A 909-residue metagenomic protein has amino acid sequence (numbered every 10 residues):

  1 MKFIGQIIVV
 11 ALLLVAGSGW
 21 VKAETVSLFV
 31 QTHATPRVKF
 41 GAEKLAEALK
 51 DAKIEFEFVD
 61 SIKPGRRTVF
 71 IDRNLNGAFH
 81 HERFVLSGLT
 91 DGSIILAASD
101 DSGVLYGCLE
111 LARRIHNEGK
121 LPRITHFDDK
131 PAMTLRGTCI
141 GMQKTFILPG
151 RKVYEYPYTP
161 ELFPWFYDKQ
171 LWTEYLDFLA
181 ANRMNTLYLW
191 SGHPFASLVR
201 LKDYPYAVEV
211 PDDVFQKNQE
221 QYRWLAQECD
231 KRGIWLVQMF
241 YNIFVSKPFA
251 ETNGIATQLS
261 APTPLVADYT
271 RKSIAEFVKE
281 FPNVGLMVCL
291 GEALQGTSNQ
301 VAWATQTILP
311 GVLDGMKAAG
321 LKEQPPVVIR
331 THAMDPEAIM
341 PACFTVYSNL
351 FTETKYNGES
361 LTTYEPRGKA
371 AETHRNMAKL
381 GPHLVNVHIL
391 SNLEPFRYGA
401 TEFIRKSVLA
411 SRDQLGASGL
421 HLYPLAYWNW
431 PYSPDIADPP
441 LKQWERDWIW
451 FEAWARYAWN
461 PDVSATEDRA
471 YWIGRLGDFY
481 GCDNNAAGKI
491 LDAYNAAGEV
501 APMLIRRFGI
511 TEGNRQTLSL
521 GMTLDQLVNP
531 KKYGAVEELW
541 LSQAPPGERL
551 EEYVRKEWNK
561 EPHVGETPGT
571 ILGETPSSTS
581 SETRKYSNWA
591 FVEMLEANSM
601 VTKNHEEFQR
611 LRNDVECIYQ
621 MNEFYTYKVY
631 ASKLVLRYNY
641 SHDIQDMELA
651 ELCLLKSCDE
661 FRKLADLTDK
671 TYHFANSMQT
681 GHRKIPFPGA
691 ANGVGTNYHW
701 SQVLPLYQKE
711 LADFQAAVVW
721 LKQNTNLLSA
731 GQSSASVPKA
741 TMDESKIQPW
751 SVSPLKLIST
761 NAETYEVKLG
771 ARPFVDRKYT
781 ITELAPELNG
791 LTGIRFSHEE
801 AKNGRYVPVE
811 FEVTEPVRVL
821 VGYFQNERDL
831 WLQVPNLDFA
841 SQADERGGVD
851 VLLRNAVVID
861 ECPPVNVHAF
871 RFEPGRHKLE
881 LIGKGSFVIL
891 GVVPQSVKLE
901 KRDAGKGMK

Functional and structural regions predicted by a protein language model:
G5-V15, G19-T90, I124, A771-I781: Acidic, contiguous N-terminal accessory segments
T25, P36, K44, A48 (+9 more regions): Feature activates predominantly on carbohydrate-active enzymes
I54-E57, E118, L162-W165, N185 (+8 more regions): Catalytic-core regions of glycoside hydrolase
P424, W428, I436-H699, F714-P738: C-terminal non-catalytic alpha-helical accessory regions
K739-N803: Glycan-recognition and processing domains
H798-A801, V807-R818, H868-R876: Extracellular and analogous surface-interaction loops
E815-E827: A short beta-strand element within beta-rich, extracytoplasmic domains of secreted/secretory-pathway proteins
W831-V897: Contiguous ligand/interfacial binding patches
